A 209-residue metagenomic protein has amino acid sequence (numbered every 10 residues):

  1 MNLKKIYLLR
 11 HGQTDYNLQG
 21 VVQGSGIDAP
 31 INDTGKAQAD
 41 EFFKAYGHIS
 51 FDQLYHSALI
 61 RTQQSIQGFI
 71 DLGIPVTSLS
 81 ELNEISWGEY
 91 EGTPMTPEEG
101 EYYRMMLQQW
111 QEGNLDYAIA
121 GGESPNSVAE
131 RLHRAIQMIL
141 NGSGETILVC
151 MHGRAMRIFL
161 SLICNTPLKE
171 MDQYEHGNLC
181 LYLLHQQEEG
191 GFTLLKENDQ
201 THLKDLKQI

Functional and structural regions predicted by a protein language model:
M1-K5, L79, I85-P97, S143-T146 (+1 more regions): Acidic, low-complexity terminal tails and accessory targeting/binding regions of phosphate-metabolizing enzymes
K4, R10-I74, S78: Active-site-proximal alpha-helix that buttresses catalytic centers in soluble enzyme cores
T14, A155-M156: Short active-site segment of divalent metal-dependent hydrolases/proteases that encodes the spacing between
G47-S50, I139-E145: Glycine-rich phosphate-binding loop signature in dinucleotide/nucleotide-binding domains
H56-S57, E130, C150-M151: Short beta-strand scaffold positions
G68, I158-L162: Active-site signature of alpha/beta-hydrolase-fold catalytic machinery across serine- and Asp/Cys-nucleophile hydrolases
I70-R131, T193, I209: Phosphate-handling substructures
